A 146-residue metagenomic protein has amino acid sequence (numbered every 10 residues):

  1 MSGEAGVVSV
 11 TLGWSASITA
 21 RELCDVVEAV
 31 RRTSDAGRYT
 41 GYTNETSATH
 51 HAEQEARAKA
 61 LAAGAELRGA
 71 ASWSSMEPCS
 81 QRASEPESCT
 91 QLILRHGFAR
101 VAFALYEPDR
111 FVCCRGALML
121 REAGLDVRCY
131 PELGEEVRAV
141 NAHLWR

Functional and structural regions predicted by a protein language model:
M1-L23, R82-R146: Zinc-dependent deaminase
A20-N44: RNase H-like nuclease fold core
D25-V30, E45-H50, S72-Q91, F111: Local cysteine-cluster metal-coordination motifs and their immediate loop/turn environment, predominantly Fe-S cluster
T40, W73-M76, A102-A104: Short beta-strands and strand-loop turn motifs
T43-L61: Acidic helix/loop or adjacent segment enriched in Glu/Asp that either coordinates divalent metal
A56-A63, E87-Q91: Short, charged beta->alpha transition segments
A65-A70: Short helix-loop-beta connector
